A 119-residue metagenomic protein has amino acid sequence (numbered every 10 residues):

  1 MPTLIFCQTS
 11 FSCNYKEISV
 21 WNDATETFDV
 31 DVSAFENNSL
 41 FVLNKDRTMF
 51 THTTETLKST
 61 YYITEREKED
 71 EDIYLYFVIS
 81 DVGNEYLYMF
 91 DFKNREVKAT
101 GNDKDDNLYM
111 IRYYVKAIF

Functional and structural regions predicted by a protein language model:
M1-C13: Bacterial Sec-dependent N-terminal signal peptides
Y15-E17, T54, I79-D81, G101-D105: Short acidic, glycine-rich loop/turn motifs
K16-D46, Y88: Short, solvent-exposed loop/hinge segments that bridge or flank secondary-structure elements
S33-T60, V97-N102: N-terminal glycine/threonine-rich, aromatic-flanked beta-hairpin/loop signature
N37-L43, I63-E65, E85-F90, R112-A117: Hydrophobic/aromatic beta-strand elements that line small-molecule binding cavities or substrate pockets in beta-rich
T51-L87, F92: Contiguous, well-ordered beta-strand patches that form the walls/edges of small beta-barrel/beta-sandwich domains
E55-K68, D103-F119: Edge beta-strand at a domain terminus
L87-R112: Short, exposed beta-strand-loop hairpins at the edges of beta-sheets in extracellular/periplasmic proteins
